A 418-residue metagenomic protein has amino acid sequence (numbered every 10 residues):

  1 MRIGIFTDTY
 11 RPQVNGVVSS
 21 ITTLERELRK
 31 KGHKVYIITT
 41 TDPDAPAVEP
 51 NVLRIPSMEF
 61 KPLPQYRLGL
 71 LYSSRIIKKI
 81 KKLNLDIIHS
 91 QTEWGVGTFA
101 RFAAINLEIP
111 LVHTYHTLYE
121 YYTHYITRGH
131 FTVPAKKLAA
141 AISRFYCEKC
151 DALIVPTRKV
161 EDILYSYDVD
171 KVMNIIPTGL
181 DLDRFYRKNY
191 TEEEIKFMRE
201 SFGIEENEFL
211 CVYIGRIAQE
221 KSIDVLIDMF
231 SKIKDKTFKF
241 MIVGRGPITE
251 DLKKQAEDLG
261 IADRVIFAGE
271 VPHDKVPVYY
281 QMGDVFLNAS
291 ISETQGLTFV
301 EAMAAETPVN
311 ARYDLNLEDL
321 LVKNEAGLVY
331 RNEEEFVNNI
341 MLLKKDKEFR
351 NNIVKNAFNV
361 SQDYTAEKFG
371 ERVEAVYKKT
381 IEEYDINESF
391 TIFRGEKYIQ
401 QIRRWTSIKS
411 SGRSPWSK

Functional and structural regions predicted by a protein language model:
M1-P56, E374, K378, E396-K418: N-terminal subdomain of nucleotide-sugar transferases
S19, F209-K232, F240, P247-K253: A conserved mid-protein helix/loop that constitutes part of the nucleotide-sugar donor-binding site
T39, L53-P56, V133, A139-E194: Donor nucleotide-sugar binding/catalytic pocket of nucleotide-sugar-dependent glycosyltransferases
C147, E270-V271, V278-G283: Short alpha-helical donor nucleotide-sugar binding micro-motif in glycosyltransferases
D251-V271: Nucleotide-activated donor-binding/catalytic signature segment of Leloir-type glycosyltransferases, i.e., the conserved
I291: Aromatic "clamp/platform" in nucleotide-sugar-dependent glycosyltransferases that forms part of the donor/acceptor
P308-A311: Short hydrophobic beta-strand element within catalytic cores of glycosyltransferases and related nucleotide-activated
K323-E334, L342-E348: Conserved acidic donor-binding segment of nucleotide-sugar-dependent glycosyltransferases
